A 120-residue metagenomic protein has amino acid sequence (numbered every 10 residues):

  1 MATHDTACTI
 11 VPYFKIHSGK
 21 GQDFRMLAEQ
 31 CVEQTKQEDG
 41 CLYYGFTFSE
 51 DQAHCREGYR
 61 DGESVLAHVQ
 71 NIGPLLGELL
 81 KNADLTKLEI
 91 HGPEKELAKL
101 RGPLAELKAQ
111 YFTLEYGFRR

Functional and structural regions predicted by a protein language model:
M1-H54, R60-Q70, K81-R120: Short S/T/G/P-rich N-terminal loop/turn motif that feeds into the first structured element of a domain
G73-P74: Long, charge-enriched, surface-exposed interaction segments in small proteins/subunits
